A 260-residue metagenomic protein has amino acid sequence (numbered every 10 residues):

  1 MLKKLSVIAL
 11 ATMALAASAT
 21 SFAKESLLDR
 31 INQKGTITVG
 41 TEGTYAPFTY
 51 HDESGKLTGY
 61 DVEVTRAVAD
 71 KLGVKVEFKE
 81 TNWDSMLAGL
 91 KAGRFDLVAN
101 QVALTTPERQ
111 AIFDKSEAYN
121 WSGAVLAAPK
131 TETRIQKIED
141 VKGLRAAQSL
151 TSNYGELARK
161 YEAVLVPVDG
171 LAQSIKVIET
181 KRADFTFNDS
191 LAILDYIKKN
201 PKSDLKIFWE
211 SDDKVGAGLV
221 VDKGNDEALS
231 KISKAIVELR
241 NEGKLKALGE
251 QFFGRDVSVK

Functional and structural regions predicted by a protein language model:
K24-S26, N153-V166, D204-F208, K234-K260: Ligand-binding clefts/hinges and TM-proximal coupling segments of bilobed small-molecule sensing domains
G35-T41, I138-T151: Short loop->beta-strand "edge-of-pocket" segments that line small-molecule binding or catalytic clefts across diverse
G35-T58: Short glycine-rich His-centered loop
I37-T38, G73-K75, A92-N100, L144 (+2 more regions): Alpha-to-beta junction loops
V62, F78-A88, T133, T151-S152 (+2 more regions): Short helix-initiation/N-cap motifs at beta->coil->alpha
V62, R66, D70, K75-D140: Acidic, polar ligand-binding/catalytic clefts
E63-K71, R145, L150-N153, G216-R255: Extended ligand-binding regions for polar small-molecule ligands
N120-V125, S190, L194-V237, R255-K260: Periplasmic-binding protein-like
